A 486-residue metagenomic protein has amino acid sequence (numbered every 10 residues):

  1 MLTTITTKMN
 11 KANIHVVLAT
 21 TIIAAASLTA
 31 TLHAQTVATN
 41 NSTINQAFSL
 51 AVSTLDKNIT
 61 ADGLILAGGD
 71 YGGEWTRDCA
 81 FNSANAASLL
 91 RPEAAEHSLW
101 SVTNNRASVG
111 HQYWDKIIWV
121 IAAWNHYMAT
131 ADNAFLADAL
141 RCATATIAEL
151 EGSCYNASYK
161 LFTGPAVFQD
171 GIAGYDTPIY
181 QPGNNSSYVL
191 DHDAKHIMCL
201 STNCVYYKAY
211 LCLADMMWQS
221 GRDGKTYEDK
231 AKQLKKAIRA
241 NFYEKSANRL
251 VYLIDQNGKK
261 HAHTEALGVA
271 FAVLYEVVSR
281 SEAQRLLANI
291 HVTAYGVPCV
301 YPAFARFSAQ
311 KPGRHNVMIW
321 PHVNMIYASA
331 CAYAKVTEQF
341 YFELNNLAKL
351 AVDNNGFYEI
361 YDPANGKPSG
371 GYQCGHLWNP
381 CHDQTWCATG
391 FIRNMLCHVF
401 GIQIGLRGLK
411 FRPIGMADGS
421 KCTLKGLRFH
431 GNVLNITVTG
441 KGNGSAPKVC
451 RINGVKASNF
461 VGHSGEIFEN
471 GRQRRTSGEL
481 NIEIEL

Functional and structural regions predicted by a protein language model:
L2-T20: Bacterial N-terminal signal peptides that target proteins for export
V17-T29: Bacterial N-terminal signal peptides
A30-G72, N133-F135, T146-E151, M217-K225 (+2 more regions): Acidic/polar, glycine-enriched structural segments that form the non-catalytic walls/loops of the carbohydrate-binding
T36-E74, L89-V109, N156-M198, K235-P321 (+4 more regions): Extended glycan-interaction surfaces of carbohydrate-active proteins
R77-C79, A86-A173, T177-I179, C199-Y207 (+4 more regions): Aromatic-rich carbohydrate-recognition surfaces in CAZymes
Y127-M128, A214, G221, V277: Short coil/turn linking the two alpha-helices of tandem helical-hairpin repeats
L200-F242: Active-site neighborhood of glycoside hydrolase catalytic domains
A330-L486: Non-catalytic C-terminal accessory modules of carbohydrate-active enzymes
